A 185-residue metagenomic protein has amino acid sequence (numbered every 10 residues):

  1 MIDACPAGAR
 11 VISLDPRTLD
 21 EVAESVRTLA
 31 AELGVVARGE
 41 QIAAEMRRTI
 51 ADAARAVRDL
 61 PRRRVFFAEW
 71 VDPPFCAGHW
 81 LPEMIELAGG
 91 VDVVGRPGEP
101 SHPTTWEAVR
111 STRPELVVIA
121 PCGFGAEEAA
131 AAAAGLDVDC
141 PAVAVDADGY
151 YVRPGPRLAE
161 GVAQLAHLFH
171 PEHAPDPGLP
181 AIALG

Functional and structural regions predicted by a protein language model:
M1-G185: N-terminal ligand-binding lobe of clamshell/alpha-beta domains
